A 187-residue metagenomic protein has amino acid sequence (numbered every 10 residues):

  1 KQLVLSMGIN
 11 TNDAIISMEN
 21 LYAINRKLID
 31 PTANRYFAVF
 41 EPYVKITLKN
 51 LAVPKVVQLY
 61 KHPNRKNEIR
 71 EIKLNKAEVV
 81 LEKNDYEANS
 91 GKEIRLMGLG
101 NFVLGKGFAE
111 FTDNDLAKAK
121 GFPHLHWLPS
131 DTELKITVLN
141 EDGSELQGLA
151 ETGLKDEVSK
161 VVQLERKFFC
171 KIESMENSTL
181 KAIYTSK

Functional and structural regions predicted by a protein language model:
K1-K187: Catalytic adenosine-cofactor/nucleotide-binding cores of aminoacyl-tRNA synthetases and other
